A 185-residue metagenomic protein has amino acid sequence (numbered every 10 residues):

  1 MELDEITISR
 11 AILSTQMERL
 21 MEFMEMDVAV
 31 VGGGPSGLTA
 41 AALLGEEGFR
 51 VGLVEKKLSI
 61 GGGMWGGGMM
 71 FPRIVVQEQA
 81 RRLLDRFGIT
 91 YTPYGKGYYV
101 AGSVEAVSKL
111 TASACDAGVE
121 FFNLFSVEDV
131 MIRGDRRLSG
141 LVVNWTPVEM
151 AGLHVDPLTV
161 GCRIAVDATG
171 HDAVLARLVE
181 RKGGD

Functional and structural regions predicted by a protein language model:
M1-D27, E46, W145: Extreme N-terminal leader/targeting segments of oxidoreductases
R19-G52: N-terminal Rossmann-like FAD-binding beta1-loop-alpha1 element of flavoenzymes
S36, S59, D172: Conserved Rossmann-like nucleotide-cofactor binding loop
G45, D85, C115: Anion (oxyanion) recognition and catalysis
G45-W65: Glycine-rich FAD pyrophosphate-binding loop
G66-T90: N-terminal glycine-rich dinucleotide-binding loop that anchors FAD/FMN and/or NAD(P) in oxidoreductases
G88-I164, A168, V174: Feature captures the FAD/FMN-dependent oxidoreductase FAD-binding
A173-D185: Central beta-strand plus flanking loop segment that forms part of the substrate or channel wall within the catalytic
